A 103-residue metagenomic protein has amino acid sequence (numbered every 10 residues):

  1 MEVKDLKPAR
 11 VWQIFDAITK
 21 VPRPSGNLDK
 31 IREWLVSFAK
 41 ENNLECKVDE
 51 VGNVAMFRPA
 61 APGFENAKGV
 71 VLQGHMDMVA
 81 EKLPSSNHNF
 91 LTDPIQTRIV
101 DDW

Functional and structural regions predicted by a protein language model:
M1-K7, V79, S86: Mixed-charge, polar/low-complexity N-terminal
E2-G26: N-terminal capping segment at the start of a domain
P24-K68: A non-catalytic alpha/beta surface segment that caps or lines the substrate-entry region of metallo-dependent hydrolase
F64-W103: Active-site metal-coordination/substrate-binding segment of hydrolases, especially metallo-dependent peptidases
